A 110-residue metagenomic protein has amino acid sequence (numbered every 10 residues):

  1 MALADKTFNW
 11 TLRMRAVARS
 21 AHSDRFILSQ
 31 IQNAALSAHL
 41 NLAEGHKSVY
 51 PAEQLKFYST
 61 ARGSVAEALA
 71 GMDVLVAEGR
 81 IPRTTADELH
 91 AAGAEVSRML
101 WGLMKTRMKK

Functional and structural regions predicted by a protein language model:
M1-K110: Amphipathic alpha-helical assembly/interaction segments
